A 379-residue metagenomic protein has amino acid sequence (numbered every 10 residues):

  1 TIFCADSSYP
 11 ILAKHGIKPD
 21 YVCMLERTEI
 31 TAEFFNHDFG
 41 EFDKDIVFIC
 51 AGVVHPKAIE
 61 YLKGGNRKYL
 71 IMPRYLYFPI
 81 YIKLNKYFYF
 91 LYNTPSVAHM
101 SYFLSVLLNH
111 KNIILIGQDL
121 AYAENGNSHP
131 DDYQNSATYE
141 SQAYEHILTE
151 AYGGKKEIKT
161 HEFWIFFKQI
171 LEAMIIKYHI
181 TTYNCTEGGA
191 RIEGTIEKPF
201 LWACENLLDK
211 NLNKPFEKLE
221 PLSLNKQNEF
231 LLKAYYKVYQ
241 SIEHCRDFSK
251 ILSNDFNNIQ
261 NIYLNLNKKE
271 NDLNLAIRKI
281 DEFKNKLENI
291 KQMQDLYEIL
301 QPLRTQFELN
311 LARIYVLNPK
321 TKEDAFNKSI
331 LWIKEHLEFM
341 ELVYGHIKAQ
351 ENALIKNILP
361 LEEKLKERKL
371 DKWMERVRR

Functional and structural regions predicted by a protein language model:
C4, I49, I113-G117, E124 (+1 more regions): A structural signal for short, well-ordered beta-strand segments and their strand-loop junctions that often border
D6-P10, A51-K57, T186-A190: Short, polar loop motifs at secondary-structure junctions
S8-Y9, H15-E26, S105-D131: Glycine-rich phosphate/pyrophosphate-binding loops and their adjacent beta-strand/loop elements at enzyme active sites
A13-M100, L104-L108, I176, Q301 (+2 more regions): Acidic/Gly/His-enriched mid-domain segments of enzyme catalytic cores or analogous surface patches that mediate
C23-E29, N36-K44, P130-I147, W202-N211: Acidic, Ser/Thr-rich peripheral helices and adjacent loops at domain boundaries
P95, Q142-G189: Polyanion-binding loop/helix "lid" in catalytic or ligand-binding cores
S101, I114, Q118-S128, D132-Y139 (+1 more regions): Non-catalytic helical/linker scaffolds that mediate oligomerization, partner binding, and domain coupling around large
K177-R379: Long, compositionally biased charged/polar accessory segments in the mid-to-C-terminal portions of proteins
